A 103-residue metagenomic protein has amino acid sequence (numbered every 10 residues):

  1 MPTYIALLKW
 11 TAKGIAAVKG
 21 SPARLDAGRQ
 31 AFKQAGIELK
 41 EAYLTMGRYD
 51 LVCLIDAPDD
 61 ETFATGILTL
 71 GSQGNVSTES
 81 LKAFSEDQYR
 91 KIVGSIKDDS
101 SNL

Functional and structural regions predicted by a protein language model:
M1-L103: A compositional/biophysical signature of low hydrophobicity enriched in polar/charged and small residues
